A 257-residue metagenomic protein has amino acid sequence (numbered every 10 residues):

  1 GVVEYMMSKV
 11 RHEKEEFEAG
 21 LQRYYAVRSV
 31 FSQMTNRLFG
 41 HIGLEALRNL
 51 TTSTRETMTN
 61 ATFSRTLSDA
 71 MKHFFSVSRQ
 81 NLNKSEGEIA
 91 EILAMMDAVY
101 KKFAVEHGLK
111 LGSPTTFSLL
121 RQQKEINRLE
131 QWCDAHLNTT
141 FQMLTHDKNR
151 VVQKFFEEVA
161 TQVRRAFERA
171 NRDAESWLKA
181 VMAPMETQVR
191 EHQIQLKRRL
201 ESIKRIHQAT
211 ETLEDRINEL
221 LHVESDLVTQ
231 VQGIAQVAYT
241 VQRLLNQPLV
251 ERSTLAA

Functional and structural regions predicted by a protein language model:
G1-R252: Extended helical scaffolds that flank P-loop GTPase cores
T254-A257: Eukaryotic, compositionally biased intrinsically disordered regions
